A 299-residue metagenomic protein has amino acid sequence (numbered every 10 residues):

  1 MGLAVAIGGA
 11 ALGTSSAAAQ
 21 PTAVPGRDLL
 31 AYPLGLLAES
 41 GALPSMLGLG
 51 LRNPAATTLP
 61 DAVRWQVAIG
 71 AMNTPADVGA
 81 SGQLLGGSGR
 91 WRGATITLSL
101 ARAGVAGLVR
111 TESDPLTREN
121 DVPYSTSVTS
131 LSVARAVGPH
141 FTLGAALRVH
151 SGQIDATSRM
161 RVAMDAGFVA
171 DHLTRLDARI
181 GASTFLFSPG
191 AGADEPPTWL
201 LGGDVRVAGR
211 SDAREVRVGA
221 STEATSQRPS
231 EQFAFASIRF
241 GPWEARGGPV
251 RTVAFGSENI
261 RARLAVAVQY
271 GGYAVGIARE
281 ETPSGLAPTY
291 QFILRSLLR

Functional and structural regions predicted by a protein language model:
M1-G13: Bacterial N-terminal signal peptides
G13-G93, T289, I293-S296: N-terminal, post-signal peptide beta-strand-biased segments of exported outer-membrane/organellar beta-barrel and other
T57-R64, R90-T95, A136-H140, D171-I180 (+3 more regions): Short loop/turn motifs that connect adjacent beta-strands in outer-membrane beta-barrel proteins
A76-A80, N120-T126, D155-A163, D171-L173 (+4 more regions): Transmembrane beta-barrel outer-membrane domains
G79-D177, G181: Transmembrane beta-barrel wall of Gram-negative outer-membrane proteins
R179-A182, A191-R299: Outer membrane beta-barrel transmembrane domains
